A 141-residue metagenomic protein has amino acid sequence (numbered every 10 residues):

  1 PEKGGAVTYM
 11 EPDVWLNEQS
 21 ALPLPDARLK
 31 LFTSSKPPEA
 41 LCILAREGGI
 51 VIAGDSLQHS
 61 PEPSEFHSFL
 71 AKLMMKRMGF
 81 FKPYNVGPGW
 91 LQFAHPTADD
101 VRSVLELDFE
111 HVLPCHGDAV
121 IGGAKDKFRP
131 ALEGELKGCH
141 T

Functional and structural regions predicted by a protein language model:
P1-G4: Short internal beta-strands
V7-M75, P96-L107: Catalytic core of the metallo-beta-lactamase
E62-T141: Cap/insert and terminal regions of metallo-dependent hydrolase folds
